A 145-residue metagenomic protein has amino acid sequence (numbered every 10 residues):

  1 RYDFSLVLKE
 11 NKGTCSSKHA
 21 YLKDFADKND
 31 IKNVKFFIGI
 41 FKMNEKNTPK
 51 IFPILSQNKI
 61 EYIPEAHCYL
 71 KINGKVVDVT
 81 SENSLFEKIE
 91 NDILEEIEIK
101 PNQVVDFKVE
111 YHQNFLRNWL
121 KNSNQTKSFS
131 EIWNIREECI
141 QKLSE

Functional and structural regions predicted by a protein language model:
R1-T14: Secondary-structure boundary elements
D3, D24-D30, D78, D92 (+1 more regions): Acidic-enriched, low-complexity/disordered segments with a strong bias for Aspartate over Glutamate
N11-I38, L70: Cysteine-centered nucleophilic/redox motifs
G39-E145: His-Asp-centered catalytic microenvironments across diverse enzyme cores, prominently the transglutaminase-like
